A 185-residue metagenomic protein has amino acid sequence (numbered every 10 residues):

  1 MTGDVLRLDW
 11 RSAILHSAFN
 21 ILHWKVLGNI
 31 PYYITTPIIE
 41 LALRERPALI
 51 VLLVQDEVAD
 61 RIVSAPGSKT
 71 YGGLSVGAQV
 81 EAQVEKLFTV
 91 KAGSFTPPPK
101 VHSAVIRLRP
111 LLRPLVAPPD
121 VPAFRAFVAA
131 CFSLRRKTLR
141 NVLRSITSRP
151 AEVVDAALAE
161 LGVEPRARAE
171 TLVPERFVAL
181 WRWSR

Functional and structural regions predicted by a protein language model:
M1-P122, A126-A129, A159, A179 (+1 more regions): Catalytic cores of RNA-modifying enzymes
L49, T70-G73, P150, V154 (+1 more regions): Secondary-structure transition/capping residues
F88, V153-V154, P165, A169 (+1 more regions): Alpha-helix boundary/capping detector
A104, L108-P110, V116-V154, L161-E164 (+1 more regions): An accessory alpha-helical subdomain
